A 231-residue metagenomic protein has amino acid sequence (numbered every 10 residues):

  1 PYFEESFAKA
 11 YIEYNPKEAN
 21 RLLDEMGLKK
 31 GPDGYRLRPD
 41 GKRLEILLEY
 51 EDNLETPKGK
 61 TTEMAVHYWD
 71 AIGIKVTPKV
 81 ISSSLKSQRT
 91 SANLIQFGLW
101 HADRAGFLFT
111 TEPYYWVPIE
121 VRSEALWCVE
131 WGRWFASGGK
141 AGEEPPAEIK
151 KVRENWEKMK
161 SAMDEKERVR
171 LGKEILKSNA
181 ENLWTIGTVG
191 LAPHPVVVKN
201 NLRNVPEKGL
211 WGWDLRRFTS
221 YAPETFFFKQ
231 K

Functional and structural regions predicted by a protein language model:
P1-E5, K17-N20, T56-V66, K86-K231: Detector for C-terminal structural segments
Y11, P78, E157-S161: Short, well-ordered beta-strand elements within core beta-sheets of diverse protein domains
E13-L47: Immediate post-signal peptide segment of exported/extracytoplasmic ligand-binding proteins
R43-N53, V76-P78: Short, well-ordered beta-strand elements
Y50-D52, V80-S82, G190-A192: A mature extracytoplasmic/lumenal domain signature
G73: Short glycine-rich hinge loops at helix-strand junctions in the catalytic core of two-component histidine kinases
P78-Q88: Short helix-initiation/N-cap motifs at beta->coil->alpha
